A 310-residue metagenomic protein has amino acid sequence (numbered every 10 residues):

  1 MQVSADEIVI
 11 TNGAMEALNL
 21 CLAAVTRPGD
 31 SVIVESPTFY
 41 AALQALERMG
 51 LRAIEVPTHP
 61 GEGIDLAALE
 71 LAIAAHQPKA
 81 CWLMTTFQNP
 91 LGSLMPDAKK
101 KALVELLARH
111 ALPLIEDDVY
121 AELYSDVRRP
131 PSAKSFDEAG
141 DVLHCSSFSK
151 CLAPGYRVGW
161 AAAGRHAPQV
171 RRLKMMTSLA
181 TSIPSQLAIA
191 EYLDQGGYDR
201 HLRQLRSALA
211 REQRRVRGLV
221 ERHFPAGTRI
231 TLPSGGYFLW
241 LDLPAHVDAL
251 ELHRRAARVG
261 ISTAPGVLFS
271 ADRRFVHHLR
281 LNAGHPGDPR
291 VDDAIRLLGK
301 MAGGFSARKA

Functional and structural regions predicted by a protein language model:
M1-H110, I115, E122-A139, L209 (+2 more regions): Conserved core of the PLP fold type I
I8, L112, V142, T228 (+1 more regions): Short, conserved active-site loop motifs that form the nucleotide-linked donor/cofactor pocket
E138-S207: Conserved core segment of the aminotransferase class I/II
A162, W240-D242, N282-G284: Short hydrophobic/aromatic beta-strand micro-patches that form the beta-sheet surface supporting nucleotide- or nucleic
P168, L241-R280, D293: Conserved C-terminal alpha-helix-loop-beta "cap" of PLP-dependent enzymes that closes/shapes the active-site mouth
S207-R217, T228-D242: Conserved glycine-rich beta-strand-loop-beta hairpin in the small C-terminal domain of fold type I
R258, R273-A310: PLP-dependent enzyme catalytic core of the Aspartate aminotransferase-like
